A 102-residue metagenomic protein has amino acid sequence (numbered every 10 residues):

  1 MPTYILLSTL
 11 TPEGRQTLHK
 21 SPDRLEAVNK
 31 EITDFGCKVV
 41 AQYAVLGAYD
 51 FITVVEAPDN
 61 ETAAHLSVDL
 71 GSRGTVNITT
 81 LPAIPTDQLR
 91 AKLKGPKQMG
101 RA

Functional and structural regions predicted by a protein language model:
M1-A102: A compositional/biophysical signature of low hydrophobicity enriched in polar/charged and small residues
